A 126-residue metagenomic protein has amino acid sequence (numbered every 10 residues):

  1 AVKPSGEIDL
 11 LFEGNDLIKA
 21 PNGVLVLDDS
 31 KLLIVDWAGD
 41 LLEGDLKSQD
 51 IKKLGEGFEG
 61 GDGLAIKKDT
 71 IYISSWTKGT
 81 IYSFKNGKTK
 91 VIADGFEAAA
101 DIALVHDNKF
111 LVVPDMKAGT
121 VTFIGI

Functional and structural regions predicted by a protein language model:
A1, D40-L42, G79-I81, G119-V121: Structural signal for beta-propeller blades
A1-F12, V24: Solenoidal tandem-repeat scaffolds enriched in leucines and small polar residues
V2-E7, D45-Q49, S83-K88, G125-I126: Short loop/turn segments that connect beta-strands within beta-propeller blades
E7-N15, Q49-E56, G87-A93: A short beta-strand motif characteristic of beta-propeller blades
I8, L32, I51, I71 (+3 more regions): Hydrophobic residues embedded in beta-strands of well-ordered beta-sheets
G14-K31, V35-A38, G55-T70, W76-K78 (+2 more regions): Beta-rich, blade/repeat-based domains predominating in secreted/periplasmic proteins but also intracellular
V112-I126: Short, basic/aromatic-enriched C-terminal tail that caps enzymatic domains
